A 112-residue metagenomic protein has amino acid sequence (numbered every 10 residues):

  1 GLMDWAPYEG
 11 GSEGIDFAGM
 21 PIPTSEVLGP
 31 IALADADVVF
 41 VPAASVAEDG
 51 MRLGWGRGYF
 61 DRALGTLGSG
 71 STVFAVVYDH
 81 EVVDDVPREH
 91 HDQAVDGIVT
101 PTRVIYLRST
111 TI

Functional and structural regions predicted by a protein language model:
G1-I31, T66, V73-F74, Y78-R88: Extended, well-folded interaction surfaces typified by the phenylalanyl-tRNA synthetase beta subunit core
L2-W5, F17, A43, G50 (+3 more regions): Generic secondary-structure boundary/loop-capping signal
P7-E9, L53-R57, E89-D92: Short, surface-exposed, charged loop/turn segments at secondary-structure junctions
G11-D16, L28, E48, G54 (+4 more regions): Residues in flexible loops and secondary-structure boundaries
I15-T24, V46-G58, D96-G97: A short, terminal or domain-edge coil/loop segment
L33-A34, D92: A short, aliphatic-rich alpha-helical micro-motif
D35-A75: Active-site beta-strand/loop microenvironment that shapes enzyme catalytic pockets
T72-I112: C-terminal functional extensions of proteins
